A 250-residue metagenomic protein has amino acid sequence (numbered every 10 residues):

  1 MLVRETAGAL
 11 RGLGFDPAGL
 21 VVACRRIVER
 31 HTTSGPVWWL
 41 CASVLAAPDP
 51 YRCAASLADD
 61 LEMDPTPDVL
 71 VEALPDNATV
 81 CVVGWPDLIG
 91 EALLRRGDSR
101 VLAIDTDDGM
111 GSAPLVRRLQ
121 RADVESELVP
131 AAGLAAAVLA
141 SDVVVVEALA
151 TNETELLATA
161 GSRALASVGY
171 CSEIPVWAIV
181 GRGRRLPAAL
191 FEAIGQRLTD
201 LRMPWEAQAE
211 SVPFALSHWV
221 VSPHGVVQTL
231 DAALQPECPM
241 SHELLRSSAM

Functional and structural regions predicted by a protein language model:
M1-S56: Long amphipathic alpha-helical segments
S56-D60, T79-V80, A103-T106, E153-L156: Flexible, glycine/proline-enriched loop segments at strand-loop-helix junctions that form or flank small-ligand binding
D59-D76, L88-E91: A short, well-structured juxtamembrane/interface segment
V69-T79, R96, A140: Glycine-rich phosphate/diphosphate-binding loops that line cofactor/substrate pockets in enzymes
N77-T79, R100, I174: Residues that mark the start of a beta-strand
T79-I89, D107-G109: Gly/Ser/Thr-rich loops at beta-strand to alpha-helix junctions that form or flank small-molecule/cofactor-binding
P86-G97, A164-S167: Histidine-anchored nucleotide/phosphate-binding helix
I104-M250: Conserved phosphate- and dinucleotide-binding cores of soluble alpha/beta proteins, encompassing both enzyme active
